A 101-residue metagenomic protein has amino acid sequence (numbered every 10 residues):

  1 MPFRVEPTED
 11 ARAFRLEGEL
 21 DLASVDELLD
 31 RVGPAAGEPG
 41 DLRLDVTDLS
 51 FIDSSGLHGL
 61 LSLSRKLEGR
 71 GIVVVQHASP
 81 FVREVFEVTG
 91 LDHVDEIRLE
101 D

Functional and structural regions predicted by a protein language model:
M1-I52, L61-D101: STAS-like cytosolic regulatory interaction modules
